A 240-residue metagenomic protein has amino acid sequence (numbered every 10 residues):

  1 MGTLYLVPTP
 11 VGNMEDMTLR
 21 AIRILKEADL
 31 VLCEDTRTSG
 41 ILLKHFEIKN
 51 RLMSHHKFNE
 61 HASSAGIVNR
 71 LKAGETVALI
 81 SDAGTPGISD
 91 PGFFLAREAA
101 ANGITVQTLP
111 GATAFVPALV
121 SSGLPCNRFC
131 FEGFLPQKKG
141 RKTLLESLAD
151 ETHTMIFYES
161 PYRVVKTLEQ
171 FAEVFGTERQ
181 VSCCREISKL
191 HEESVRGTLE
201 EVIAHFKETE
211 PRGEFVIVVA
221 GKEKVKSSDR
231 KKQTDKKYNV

Functional and structural regions predicted by a protein language model:
M1-K57: Glycine-rich, flexible N-terminal cofactor/catalytic loop recognition
T3-L4, G74-A78, T154: Loop/turn-to-beta-strand initiation segments
S54-H61, F134-P136: Conserved helicase motor
H56, S64-T113: Glycine/small-residue-rich loop that forms an oxyanion/phosphate-binding "nest" at active or ligand-binding sites
R70, G140-I156, V174, V225: A charged, well-structured terminal subsegment
F94-E151: Class I SAM-dependent methyltransferase SAM-binding "motif I" and its flanking Rossmann-like core
T154, Y158-V240: A contiguous loop/helix-start segment that scaffolds small-molecule binding in enzyme catalytic cores
